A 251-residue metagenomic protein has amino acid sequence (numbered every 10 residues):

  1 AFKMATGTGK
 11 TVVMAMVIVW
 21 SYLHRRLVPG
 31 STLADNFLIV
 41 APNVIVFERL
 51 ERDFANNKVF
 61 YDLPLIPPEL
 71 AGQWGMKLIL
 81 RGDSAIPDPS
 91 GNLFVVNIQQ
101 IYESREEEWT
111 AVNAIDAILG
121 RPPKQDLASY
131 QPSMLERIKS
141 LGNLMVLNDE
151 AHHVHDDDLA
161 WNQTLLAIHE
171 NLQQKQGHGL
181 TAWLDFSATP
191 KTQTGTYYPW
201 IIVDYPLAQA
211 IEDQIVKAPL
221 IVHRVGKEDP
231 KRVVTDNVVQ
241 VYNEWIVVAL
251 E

Functional and structural regions predicted by a protein language model:
A1-E251: RecA-like P-loop NTPase motor core of helicase/translocase proteins
